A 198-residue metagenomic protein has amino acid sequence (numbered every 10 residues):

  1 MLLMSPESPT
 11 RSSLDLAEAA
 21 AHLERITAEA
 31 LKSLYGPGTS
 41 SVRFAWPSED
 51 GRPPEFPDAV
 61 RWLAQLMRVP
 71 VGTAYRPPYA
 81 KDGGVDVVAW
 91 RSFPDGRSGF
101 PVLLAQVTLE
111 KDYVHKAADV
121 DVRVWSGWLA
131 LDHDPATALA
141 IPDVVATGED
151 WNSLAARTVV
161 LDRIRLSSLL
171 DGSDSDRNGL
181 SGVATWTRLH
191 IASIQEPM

Functional and structural regions predicted by a protein language model:
M1-G83, V88-M198: Mixed-charge (Asp/Glu-Lys/Arg
